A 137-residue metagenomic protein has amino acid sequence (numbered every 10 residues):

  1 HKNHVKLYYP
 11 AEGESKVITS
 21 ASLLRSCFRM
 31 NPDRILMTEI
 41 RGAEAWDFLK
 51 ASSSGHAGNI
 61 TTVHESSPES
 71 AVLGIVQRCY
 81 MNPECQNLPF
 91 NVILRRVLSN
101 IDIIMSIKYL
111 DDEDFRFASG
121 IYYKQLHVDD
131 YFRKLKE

Functional and structural regions predicted by a protein language model:
H1-L98, K108-Y109: Switch/coupling sub-region of P-loop NTPases
L98-E137: Conserved P-loop NTPase
